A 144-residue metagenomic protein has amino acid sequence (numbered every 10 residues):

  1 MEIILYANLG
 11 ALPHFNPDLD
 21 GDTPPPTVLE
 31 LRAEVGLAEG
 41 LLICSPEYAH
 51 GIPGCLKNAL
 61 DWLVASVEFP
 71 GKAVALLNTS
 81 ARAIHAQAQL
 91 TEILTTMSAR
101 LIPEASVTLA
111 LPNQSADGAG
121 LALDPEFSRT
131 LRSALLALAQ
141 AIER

Functional and structural regions predicted by a protein language model:
M1-S45, G51-D61, L121-E143: N-terminal beta1-alpha1-beta2 submodule of the flavodoxin-like/Rossmannoid cofactor-binding fold
I3-H14, A65-V67, S98-G118: Mobile beta-alpha loop/short-helix "lid" or hinge segments that flank ligand
P17, A65, T79: Short, conserved catalytic or interaction motifs in soluble domains
A38, G71-K72: Short coil/turn connectors at secondary-structure junctions
Y48-A49, S115: Active-site beta-alpha loop architecture of Rossmann-like, nucleotide-cofactor-dependent enzymes
A49-H50, A83: Glycine-rich nucleotide phosphate-binding loop and flanking beta-alpha elements of Rossmann-like dinucleotide-binding
N58-S66, E92-M97: A glycine- and small-aliphatic-rich helix-loop capping segment at beta-alpha/alpha-beta transitions that lines
K72-L111, P125-R129: Short, glycine-/small-residue-rich phosphate/pyrophosphate-handling segment
